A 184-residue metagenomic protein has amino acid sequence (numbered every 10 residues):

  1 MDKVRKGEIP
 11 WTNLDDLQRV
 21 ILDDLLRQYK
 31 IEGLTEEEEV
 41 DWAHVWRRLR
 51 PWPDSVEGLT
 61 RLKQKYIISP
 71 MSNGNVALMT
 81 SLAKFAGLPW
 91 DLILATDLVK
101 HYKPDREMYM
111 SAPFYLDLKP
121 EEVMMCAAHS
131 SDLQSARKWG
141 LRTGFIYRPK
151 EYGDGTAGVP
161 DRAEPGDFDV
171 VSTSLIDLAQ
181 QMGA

Functional and structural regions predicted by a protein language model:
M1-V40: A metal-dependent, Asp-based hydrolase signature
D2-T12, R47-V56, K138, R142: Short amphipathic alpha-helical segments at helix boundaries and their inter-helical linkers
W11-L14, P51, M125, D167: Residue-level preference for long, well-ordered alpha-helices that form the structural scaffold of enzyme catalytic
L17, I21, D54, G58 (+1 more regions): Charged catalytic carboxylate motif
D24, Q28, R61, K65 (+1 more regions): Solvent-exposed, charged/polar functional surfaces in cytosolic regulatory/catalytic domains
K30-I31, I67, G87, D117: Residue-level recognition of short, structured coil/turn motifs that connect secondary structure elements
L34-F85, I93-T96: Substrate-recognition element of Asp-dependent hydrolases with the DxDx(T/V) motif
T60, G74-A184: Asp-based, Mg2+/Mn2+-dependent phosphohydrolase catalytic module
